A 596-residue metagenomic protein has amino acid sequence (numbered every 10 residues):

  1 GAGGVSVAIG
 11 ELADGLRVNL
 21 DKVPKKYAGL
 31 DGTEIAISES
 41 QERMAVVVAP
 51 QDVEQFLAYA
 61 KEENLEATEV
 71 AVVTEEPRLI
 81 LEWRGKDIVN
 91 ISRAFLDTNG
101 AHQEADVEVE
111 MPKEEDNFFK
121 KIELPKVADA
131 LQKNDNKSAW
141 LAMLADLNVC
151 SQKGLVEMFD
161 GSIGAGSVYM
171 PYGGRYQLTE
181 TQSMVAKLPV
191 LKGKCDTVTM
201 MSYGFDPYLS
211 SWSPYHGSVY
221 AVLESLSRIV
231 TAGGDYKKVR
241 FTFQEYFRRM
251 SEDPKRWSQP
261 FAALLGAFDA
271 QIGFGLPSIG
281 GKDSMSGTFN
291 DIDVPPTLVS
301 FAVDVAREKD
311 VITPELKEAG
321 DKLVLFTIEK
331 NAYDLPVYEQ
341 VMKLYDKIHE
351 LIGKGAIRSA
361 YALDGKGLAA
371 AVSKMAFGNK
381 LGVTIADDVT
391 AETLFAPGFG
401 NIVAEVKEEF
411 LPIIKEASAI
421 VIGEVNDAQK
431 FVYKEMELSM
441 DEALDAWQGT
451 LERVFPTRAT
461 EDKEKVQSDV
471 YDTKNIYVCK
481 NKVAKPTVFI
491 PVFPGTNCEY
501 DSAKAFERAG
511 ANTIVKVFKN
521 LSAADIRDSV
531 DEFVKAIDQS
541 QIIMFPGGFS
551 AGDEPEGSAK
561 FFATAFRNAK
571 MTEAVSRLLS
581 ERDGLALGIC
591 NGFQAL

Functional and structural regions predicted by a protein language model:
G1-A551, A565-S576: Glycine/proline-enriched, intrinsically flexible loops and inter-domain linkers
S550-L596: Cysteine-nucleophile active-site neighborhood
